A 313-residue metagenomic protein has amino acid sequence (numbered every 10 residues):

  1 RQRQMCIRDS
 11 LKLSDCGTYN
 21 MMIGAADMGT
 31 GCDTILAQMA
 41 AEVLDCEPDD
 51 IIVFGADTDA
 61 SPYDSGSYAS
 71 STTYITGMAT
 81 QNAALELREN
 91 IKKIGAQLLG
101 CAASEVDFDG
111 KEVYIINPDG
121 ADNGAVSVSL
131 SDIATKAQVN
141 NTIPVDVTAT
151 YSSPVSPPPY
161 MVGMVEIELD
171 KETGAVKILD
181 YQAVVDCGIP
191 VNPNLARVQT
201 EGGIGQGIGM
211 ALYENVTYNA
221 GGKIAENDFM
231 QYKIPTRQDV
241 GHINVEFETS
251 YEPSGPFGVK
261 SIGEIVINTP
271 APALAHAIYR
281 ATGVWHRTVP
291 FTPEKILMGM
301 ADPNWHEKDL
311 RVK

Functional and structural regions predicted by a protein language model:
R1, M39-K313: C-terminal catalytic domains of large/alpha subunits in multi-subunit enzymes
Q2-I7: Short, small-residue-biased leader/transition segments that mark boundaries at the very start of proteins
L11-K12: Extended lipid/amphipathic-ligand handling interfaces
D15-C16, G110: Residue-level signal for tight coil/turn positions that link beta-strands
T18-I23, I178-D180: Short, aliphatic-rich beta-strand segments
A26: Gly/Ser-rich, acidic/histidine-flanked active-site/gating loops
C32-M39: Thiamine diphosphate
